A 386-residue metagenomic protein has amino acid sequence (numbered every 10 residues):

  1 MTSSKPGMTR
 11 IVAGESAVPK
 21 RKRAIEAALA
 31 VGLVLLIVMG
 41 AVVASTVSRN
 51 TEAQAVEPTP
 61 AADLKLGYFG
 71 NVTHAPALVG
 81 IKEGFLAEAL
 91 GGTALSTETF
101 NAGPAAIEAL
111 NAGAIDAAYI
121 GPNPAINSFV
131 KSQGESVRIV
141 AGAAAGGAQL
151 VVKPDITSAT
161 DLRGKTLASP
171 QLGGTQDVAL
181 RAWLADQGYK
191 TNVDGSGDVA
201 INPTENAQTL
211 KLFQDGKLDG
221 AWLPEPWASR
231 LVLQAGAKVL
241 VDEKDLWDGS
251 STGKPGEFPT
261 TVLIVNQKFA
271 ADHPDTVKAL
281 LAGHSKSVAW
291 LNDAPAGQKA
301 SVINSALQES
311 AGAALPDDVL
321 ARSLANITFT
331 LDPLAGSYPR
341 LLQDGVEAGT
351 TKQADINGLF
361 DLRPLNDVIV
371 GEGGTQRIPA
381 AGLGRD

Functional and structural regions predicted by a protein language model:
M1-D63, T375-D386: Short, low-complexity disordered leader/linker segments with a strong preference for bacterial N-terminal type II
K22-A24, S48-N202, D219-E225: Short, glycine-/small- and polar/acidic-enriched structural segments that line small-molecule recognition paths
A87-G92, N192-G195, D245-G256, L324-P333: Short, solvent-exposed loop/beta-turn-alpha elements that line the ligand-binding surface or hinge of extracytoplasmic
Y119-S132, L180-L184, D219-D248, S305-E309 (+2 more regions): A ligand-binding cleft/hinge motif common to bilobed small-molecule-binding domains
D198, N202, Q208-L210, Q214-S305: Pocket-lining segment of extracytoplasmic ligand-binding domains
A270-K352: Secondary-structure end/capping motifs
L342-D386: Conserved C-terminal helix/tail region of periplasmic/extracytoplasmic solute-binding proteins
